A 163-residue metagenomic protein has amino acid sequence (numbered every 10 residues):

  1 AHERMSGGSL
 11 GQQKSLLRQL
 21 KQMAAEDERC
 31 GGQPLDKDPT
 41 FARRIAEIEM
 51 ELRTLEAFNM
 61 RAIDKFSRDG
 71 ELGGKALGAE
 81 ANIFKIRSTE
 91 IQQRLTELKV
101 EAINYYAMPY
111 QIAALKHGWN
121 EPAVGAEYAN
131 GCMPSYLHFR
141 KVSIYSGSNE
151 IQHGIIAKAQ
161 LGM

Functional and structural regions predicted by a protein language model:
A1-L10, Y106-M163: Glycine-rich phosphate/cofactor-binding loops in nucleotide/flavin-utilizing enzymes
A1-L55, V142, K158: Glycine-rich beta->alpha junctions and the first turn(s) of the following alpha-helix
A1-S6, F41, D69-F84, L137-S143: Short beta-alpha connecting loops at secondary-structure transitions that line or flank enzyme active sites
R18, P34-R43, G74-A81, E121-M133: Glycine-rich, flexible loop segments associated with nucleotide phosphate handling
Q19-D27, I48, F58-R61, K65 (+4 more regions): Generic, well-ordered alpha-helical scaffold segments in large soluble proteins
G32, R53-P122: C-terminal helix-coil-helix/basic helical segment that borders enzyme active sites and/or dimer interfaces and provides
R43, A79, I86, Q93 (+4 more regions): A generic structural signal for well-ordered alpha-helical surface patches
